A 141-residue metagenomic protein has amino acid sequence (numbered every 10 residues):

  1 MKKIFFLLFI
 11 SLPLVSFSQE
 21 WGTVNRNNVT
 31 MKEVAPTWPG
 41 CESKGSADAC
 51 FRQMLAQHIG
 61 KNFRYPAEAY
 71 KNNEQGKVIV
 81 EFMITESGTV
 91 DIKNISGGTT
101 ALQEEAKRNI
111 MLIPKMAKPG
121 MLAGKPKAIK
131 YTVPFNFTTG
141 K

Functional and structural regions predicted by a protein language model:
F5-L7, F17-K141: Charge-biased low-complexity segments
S11-V15: N-terminal signal peptide c-region/cleavage motif recognized by signal peptidases
